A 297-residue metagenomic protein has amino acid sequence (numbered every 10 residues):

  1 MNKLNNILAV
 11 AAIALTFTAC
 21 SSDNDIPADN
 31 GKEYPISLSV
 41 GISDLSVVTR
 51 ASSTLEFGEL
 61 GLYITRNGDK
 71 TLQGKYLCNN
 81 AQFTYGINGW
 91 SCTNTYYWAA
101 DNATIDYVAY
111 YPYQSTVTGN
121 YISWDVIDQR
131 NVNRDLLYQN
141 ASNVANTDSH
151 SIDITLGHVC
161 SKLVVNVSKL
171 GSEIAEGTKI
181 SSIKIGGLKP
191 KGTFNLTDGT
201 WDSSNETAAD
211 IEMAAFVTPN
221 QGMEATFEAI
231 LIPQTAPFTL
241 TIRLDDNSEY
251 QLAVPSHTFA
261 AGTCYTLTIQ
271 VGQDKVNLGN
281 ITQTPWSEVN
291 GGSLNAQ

Functional and structural regions predicted by a protein language model:
N2-V10, L15-Q297: Sec-type signal peptide cleavage vicinity
